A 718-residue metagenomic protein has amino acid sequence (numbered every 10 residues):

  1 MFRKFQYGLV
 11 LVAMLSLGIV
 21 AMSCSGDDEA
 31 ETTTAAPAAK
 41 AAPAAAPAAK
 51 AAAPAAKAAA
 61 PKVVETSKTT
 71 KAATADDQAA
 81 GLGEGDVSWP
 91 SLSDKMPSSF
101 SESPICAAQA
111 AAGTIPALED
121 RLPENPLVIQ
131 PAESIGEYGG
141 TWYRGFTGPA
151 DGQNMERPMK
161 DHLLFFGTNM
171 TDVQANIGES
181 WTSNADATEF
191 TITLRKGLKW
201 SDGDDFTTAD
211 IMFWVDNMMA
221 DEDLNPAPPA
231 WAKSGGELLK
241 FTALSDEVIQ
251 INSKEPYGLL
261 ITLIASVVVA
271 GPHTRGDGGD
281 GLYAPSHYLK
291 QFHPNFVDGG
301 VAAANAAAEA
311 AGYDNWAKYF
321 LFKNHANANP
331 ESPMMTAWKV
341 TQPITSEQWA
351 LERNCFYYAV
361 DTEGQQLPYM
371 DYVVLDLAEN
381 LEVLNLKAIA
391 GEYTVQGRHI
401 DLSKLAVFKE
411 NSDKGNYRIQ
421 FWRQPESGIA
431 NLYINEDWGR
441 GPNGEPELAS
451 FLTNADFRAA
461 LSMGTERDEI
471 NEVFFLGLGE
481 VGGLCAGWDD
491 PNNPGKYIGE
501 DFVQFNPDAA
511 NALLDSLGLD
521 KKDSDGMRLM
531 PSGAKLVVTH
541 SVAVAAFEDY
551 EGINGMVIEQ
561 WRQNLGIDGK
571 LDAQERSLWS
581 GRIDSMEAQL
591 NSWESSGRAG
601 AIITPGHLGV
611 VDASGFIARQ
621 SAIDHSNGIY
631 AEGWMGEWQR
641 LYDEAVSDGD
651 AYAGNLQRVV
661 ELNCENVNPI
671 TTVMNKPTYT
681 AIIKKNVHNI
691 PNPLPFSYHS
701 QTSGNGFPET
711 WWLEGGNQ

Functional and structural regions predicted by a protein language model:
F2-V10: Bacterial N-terminal signal peptides that target proteins for export
V10-G18: Hydrophobic helical h-region of N-terminal Sec-dependent signal peptides in bacterial secretory/periplasmic proteins
C24-M96, C106-A108, F166-N169, T182-S183 (+10 more regions): Extracytoplasmic/periplasmic ligand-capture domains
S101-E102, A107-A185, D216: N-terminal lobe/hinge region of extracytoplasmic solute-binding protein
E133-R157, I177, L260-V269, P442-L448 (+2 more regions): A structural "hinge/loop" feature
A230-A317, I690-P693: Surface-exposed binding/hinge segments that line and control ligand-binding clefts or catalytic entry sites
L484-W488, K684-N686: Outer-membrane beta-barrel and related beta-rich outer-membrane complex signature in Gram-negative bacteria
